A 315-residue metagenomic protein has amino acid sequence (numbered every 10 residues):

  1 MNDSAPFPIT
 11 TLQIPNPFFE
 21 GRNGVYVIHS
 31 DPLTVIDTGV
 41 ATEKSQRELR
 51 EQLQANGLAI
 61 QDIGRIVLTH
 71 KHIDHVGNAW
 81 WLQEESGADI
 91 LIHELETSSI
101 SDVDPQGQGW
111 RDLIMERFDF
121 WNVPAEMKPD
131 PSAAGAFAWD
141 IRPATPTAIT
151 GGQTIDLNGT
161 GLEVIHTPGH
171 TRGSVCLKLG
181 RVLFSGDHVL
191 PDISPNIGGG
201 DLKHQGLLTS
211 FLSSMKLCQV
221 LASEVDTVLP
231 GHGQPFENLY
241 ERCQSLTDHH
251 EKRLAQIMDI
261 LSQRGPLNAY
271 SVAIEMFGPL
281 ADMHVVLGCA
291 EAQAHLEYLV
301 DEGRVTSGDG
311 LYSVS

Functional and structural regions predicted by a protein language model:
N2-N56, A88, C176-P191: Conserved beta-strand hairpin/beta-sheet module of binuclear metal-dependent hydrolase folds, prominently
G21, A41-S45, Q54-T154: Active-site HxH/HxHxD metal-binding segment of metal-dependent hydrolases
V27-H29, I63, D156, E163 (+2 more regions): Short, well-ordered beta-strand micro-motif
I28, D37, H70, L82 (+9 more regions): Divalent metal-coordination and catalytic microenvironments
P32-T34, D62-R65, T160, R181-V182 (+1 more regions): Structural motif
V40-T42, A134-I141, T154, G161-L254: Metallo-beta-lactamase
L49, F211, A292: Aromatic/hydrophobic pocket-lining residues that form the small-molecule binding cavity in soluble enzyme cores
Q256-S315: C-terminal regulatory/interaction regions
